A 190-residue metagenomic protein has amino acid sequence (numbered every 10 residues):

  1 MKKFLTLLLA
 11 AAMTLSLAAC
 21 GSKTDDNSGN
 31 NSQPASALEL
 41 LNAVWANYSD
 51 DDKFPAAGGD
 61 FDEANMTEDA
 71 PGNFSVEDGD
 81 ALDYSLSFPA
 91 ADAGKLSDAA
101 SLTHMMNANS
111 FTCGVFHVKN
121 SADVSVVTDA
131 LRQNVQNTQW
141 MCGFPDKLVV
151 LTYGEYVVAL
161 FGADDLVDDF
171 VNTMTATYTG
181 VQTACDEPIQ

Functional and structural regions predicted by a protein language model:
M1-L8: Bacterial N-terminal signal peptides that target proteins for export
L15-A19: C-terminal motif of bacterial Sec signal peptides marking the signal peptidase cleavage site
G21-T24: Bacterial signal peptide processing site
N27-S49: Post-signal peptide N-terminal segment of mature Sec-exported envelope proteins
A35, V118-S125, D168: Soluble non-cytosolic domains of exported or imported proteins
N42, A46-H104, D123-Q139: Surface-exposed, low-hydrophobicity interaction/linker segments
M105-N107, H117, C142-D186, Q190: A short, solvent-exposed beta-edge/loop patch
S110-N120: A short acidic-to-branched-hydrophobic micro-motif
